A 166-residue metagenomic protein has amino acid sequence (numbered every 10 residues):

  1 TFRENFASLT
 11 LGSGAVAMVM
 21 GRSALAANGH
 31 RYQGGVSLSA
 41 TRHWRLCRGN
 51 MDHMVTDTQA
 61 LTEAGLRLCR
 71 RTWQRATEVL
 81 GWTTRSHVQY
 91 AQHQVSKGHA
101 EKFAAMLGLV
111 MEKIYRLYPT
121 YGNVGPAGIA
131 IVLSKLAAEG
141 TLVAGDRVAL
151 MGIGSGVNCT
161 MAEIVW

Functional and structural regions predicted by a protein language model:
F2-R67, R71-Q74, I153, V165-W166: Condensing-enzyme catalytic core mediating Claisen C-C bond formation in acyl metabolism
H43-C47, T77, F103, L107: Membrane-targeting and insertion segments and their boundary/processing signals
D52-H53, V79-G81, V110-E112: A short alpha-helix capping/helix-coil boundary motif
L66, R70, V88-W166: Claisen-condensing/thiolase-fold acyl-transfer catalytic domains that form or cleave C-C bonds in fatty acid
T77-L80, A137: Structural motif corresponding to the C-terminal cap of alpha-helices
G81-H87: Short, surface-exposed connector motifs at secondary-structure boundaries
